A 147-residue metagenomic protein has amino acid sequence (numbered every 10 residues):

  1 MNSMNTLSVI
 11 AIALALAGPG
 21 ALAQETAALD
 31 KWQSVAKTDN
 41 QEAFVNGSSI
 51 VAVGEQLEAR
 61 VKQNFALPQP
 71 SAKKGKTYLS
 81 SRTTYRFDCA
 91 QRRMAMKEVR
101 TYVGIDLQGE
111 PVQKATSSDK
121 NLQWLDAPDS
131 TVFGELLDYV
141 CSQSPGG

Functional and structural regions predicted by a protein language model:
M1-V9: Bacterial N-terminal signal peptides that target proteins for export
A11-L14: Repetitive helical segments and hydrophobic/amphipathic motifs
G18-G20: N-terminal signal peptide c-region/cleavage motif recognized by signal peptidases
L22-R82, D88-G147: N-terminal secretory-pathway/extracellular module detecting exported/lumenal segments and adjacent signal-anchor/first
